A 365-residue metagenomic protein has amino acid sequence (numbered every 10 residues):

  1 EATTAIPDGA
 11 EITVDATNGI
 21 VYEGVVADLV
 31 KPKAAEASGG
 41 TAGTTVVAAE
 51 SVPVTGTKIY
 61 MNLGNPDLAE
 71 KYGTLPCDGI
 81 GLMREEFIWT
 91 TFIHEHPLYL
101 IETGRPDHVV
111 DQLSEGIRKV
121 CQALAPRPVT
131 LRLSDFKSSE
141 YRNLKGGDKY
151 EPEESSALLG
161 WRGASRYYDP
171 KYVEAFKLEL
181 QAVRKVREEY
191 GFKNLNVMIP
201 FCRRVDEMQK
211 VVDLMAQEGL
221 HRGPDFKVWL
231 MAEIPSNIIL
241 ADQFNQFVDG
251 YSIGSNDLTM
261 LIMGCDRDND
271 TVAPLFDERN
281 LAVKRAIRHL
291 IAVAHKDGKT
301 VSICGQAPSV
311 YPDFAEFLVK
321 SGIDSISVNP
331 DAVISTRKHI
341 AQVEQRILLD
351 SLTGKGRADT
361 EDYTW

Functional and structural regions predicted by a protein language model:
E1-P7: Conformationally flexible catalytic loops at phosphate/diphosphate-handling active centers
I6, N18-V26: Short, Lys/Arg- and Gly-enriched loop/turn segments at beta-strand edges
A27-P32: Acidic/polar low-complexity surface segments
K33-W365: Conserved alpha/beta-domain cores
